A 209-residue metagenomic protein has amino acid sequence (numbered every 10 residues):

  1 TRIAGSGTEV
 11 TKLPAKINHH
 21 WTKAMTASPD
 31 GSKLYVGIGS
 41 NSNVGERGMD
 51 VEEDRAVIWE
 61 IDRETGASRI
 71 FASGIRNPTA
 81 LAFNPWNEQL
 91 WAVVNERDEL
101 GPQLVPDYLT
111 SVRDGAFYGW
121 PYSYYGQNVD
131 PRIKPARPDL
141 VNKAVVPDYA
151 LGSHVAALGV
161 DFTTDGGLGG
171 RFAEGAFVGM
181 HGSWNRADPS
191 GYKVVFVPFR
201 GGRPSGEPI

Functional and structural regions predicted by a protein language model:
T1-P29, S40-N43, A67: Asp-box/WD-like beta-propeller blade repeats and closely related beta-sheet repeat scaffolds
I17, I70-I75: Short, glycine/acidic-rich beta->alpha junctions
T22, S40-G45, E53-A56, I61-G66 (+2 more regions): Beta-propeller domain segments
G37: A conserved catalytic-loop motif detector
